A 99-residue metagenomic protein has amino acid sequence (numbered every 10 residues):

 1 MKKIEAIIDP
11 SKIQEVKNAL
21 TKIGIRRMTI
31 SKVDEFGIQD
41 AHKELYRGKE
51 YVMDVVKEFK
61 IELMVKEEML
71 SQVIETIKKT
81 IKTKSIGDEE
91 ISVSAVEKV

Functional and structural regions predicted by a protein language model:
M1-V99: Positively charged, small/polar-rich N-terminal and surface patches that mediate targeting and assembly and bind
